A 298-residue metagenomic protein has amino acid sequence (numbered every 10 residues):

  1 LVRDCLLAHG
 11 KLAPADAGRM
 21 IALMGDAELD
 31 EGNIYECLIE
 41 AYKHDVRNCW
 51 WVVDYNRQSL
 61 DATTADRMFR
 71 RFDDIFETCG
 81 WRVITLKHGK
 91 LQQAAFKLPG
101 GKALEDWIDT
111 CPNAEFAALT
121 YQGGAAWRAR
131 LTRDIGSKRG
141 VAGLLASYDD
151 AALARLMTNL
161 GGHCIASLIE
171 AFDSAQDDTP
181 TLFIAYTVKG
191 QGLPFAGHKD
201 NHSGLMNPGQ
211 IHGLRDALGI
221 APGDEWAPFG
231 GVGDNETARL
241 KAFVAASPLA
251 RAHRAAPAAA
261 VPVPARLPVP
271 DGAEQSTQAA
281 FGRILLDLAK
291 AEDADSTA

Functional and structural regions predicted by a protein language model:
L1-H44, A65: Cofactor-binding active-site loop characterized by glycine-rich and histidine/acidic residues
C5-D16, A41-C49, D74-I84, S174-T179 (+2 more regions): Secondary-structure transition/capping motifs at alpha-helix termini and the adjoining loop/turn into the next element
L23-M24, V52, I184: Generic enzyme active-site microenvironment
E28-G32, N159-I169, Q275-G282: Active-site glycine- and acidic-residue-rich loops that bind and position anionic ligands or nucleotide-like cofactors
E36-E40, A171, I284: A short acidic, amphipathic alpha-helical/loop segment
N48-N56: Short internal beta-strands
Y55-D271: Long, well-ordered, tryptophan-enriched scaffold segments
V263-A298: Active-site pocket-lining segments that scaffold enzyme catalytic pockets across diverse folds
